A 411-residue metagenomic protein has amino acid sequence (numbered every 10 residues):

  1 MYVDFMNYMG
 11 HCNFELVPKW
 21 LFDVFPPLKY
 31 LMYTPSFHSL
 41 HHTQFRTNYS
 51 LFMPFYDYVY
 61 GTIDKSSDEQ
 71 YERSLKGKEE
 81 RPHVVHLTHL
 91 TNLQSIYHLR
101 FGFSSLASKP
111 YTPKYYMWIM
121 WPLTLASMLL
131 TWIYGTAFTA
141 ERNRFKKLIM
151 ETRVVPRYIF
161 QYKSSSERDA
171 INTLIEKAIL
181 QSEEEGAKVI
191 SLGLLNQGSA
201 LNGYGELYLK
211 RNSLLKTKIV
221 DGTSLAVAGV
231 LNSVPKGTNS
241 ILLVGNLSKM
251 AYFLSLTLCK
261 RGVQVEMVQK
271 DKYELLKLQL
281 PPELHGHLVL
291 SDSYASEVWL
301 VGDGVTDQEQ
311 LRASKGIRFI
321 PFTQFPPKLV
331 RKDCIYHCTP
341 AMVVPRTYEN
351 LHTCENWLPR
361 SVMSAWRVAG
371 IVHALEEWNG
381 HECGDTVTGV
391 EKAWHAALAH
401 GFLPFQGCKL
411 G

Functional and structural regions predicted by a protein language model:
M1-T124: Cytosolic/stromal cytosol-facing helical appendages immediately following the last transmembrane segment
Y116-I219, S224, A228, P282 (+1 more regions): Metallocofactor- and cofactor-centric catalytic cores in central/energy metabolism, strongly enriched
K146, R318-G411: Adenosine-phosphate binding glycine-rich loop
Q197-G203, K272-L278, D307-E309, P327-V330: Short, charged/polar "capping" segments at the starts of alpha-helices and the immediately preceding loops
S224-S240: A short, basic/flexible loop-to-alpha-helix module at the beginning of a structural domain
P235-G302: Glycine-rich phosphate/diphosphate-binding loop of Rossmann-like nucleotide-binding domains
S291-F325, I335-H337: Short, well-ordered secondary-structure micro-motifs within conserved domains or adaptor modules
